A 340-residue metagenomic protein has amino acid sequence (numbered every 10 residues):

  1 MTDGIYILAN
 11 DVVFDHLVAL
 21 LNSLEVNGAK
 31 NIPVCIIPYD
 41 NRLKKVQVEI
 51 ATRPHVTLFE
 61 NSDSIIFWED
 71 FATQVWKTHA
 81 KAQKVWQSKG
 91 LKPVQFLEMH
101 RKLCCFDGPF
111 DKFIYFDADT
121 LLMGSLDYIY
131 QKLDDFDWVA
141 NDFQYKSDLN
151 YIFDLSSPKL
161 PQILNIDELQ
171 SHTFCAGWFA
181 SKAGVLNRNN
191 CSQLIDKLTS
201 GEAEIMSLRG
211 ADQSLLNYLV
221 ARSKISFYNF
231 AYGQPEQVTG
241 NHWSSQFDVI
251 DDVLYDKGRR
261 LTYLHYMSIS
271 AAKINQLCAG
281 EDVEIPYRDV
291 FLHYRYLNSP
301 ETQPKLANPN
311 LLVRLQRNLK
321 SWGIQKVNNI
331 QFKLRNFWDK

Functional and structural regions predicted by a protein language model:
M1-D3, I7, H16-A19, C175 (+1 more regions): A glycosyltransferase accessory/donor-loop signature
D15, D40-Q47, D148-L149: Short, charged/polar "capping" segments at the starts of alpha-helices and the immediately preceding loops
S23-N31: Short, acidic, metal-binding catalytic loop of nucleotide-sugar glycosyltransferases
P33-D40, A140-D142: Short internal beta-strands
K44-V56, F153-D154, C278-G280: Short, aromatic/basic amphipathic alpha-helical patches
A51-G108: Active-site-proximal specificity loops/subdomain of glycosyltransferases
E98-L149: GT-A fold catalytic core of metal-dependent nucleotide-sugar glycosyltransferases, centered on the diacidic
T173, G177-L186: Short glycine- and hydrophobic/aromatic-rich loop-to-beta-strand nucleating segment in the catalytic cores
